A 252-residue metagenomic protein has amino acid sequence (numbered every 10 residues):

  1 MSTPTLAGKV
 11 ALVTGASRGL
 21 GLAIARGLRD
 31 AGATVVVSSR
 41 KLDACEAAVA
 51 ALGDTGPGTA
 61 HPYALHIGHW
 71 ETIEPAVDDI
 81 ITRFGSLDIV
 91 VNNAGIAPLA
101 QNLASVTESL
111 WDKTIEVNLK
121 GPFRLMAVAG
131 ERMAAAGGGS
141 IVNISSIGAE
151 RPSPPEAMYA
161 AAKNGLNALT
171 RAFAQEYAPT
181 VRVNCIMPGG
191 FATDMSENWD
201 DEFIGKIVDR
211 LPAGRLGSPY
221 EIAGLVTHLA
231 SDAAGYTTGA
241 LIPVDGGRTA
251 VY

Functional and structural regions predicted by a protein language model:
S2, A7, A97-A100, R151 (+2 more regions): Short C-terminal tail/terminal secondary-structure segment of NAD(P)H-dependent dehydrogenase/reductase domains
V10, S17-R18: Conserved glycine-rich cofactor-binding loop
Q101-L103, T107-I115, I141, S196 (+2 more regions): Substrate-binding pocket helix/loop in short-chain dehydrogenase/reductase
M126, A162, T170: Active-site helix of classical SDR
E131, A174-P179, G235: Alpha-helical segment proximal to the catalytic Tyr-Lys
S146: Residue(s) in the substrate-gating loop at a strand-loop-helix junction that position the organic substrate next
C185, K206-A233, T237, V244-G246: C-terminal helical subdomain
